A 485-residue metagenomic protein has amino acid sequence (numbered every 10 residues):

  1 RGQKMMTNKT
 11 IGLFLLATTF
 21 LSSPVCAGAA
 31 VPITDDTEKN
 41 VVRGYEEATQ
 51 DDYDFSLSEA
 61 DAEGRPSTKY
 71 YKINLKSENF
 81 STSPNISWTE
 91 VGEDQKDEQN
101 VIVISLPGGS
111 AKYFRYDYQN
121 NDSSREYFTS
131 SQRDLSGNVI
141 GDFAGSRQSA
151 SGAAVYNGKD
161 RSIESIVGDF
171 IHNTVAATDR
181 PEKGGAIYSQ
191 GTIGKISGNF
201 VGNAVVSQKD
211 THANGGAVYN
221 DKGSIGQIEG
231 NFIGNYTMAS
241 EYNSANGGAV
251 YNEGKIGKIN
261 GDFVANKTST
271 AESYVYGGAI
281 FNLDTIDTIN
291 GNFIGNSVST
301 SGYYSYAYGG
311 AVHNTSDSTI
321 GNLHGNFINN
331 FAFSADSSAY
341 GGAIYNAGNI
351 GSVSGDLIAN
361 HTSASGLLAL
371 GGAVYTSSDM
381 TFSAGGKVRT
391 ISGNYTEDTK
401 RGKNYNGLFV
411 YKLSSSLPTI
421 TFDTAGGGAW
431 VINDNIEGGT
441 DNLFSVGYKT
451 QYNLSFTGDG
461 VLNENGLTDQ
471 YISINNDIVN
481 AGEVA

Functional and structural regions predicted by a protein language model:
R1, M5-A29: Classical Sec-dependent N-terminal signal peptides that target proteins to the secretory pathway
Q3-M5, I225, T237, I256 (+2 more regions): Residue-level detector of intrinsically disordered terminal segments
I33-D35: Disulfide-bonded cysteine-rich modules in secreted/extracellular proteins, activating on the conserved Cys frameworks
E38-Y45, D52-T129, N138-N157, V167 (+19 more regions): Extracellular beta-strand/beta-solenoid scaffold signature
R161-I163: Long, low-complexity, intrinsically disordered terminal regions
T192, S224, K255-N260, T285: Thr-biased low-complexity repeat/linker tracts and other Thr-enriched repetitive architectures
G460: Non-catalytic nucleic-acid-binding interfaces of large nucleic-acid enzymes and RNP effectors
